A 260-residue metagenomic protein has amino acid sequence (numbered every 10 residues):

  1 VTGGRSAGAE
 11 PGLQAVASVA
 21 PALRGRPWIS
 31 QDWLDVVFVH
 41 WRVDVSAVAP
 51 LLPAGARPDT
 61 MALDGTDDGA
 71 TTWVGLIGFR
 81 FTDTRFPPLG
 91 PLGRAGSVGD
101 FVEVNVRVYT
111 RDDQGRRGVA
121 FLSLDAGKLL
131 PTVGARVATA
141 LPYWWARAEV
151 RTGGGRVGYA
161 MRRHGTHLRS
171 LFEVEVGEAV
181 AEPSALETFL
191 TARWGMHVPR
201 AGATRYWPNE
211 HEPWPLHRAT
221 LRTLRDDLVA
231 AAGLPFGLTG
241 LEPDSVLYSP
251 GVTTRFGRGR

Functional and structural regions predicted by a protein language model:
T2-P87, W214-H217, V229-R260: Hydrophobic, proline/glycine-rich low-complexity stretches
G3-S6, T82-G99, D125-A146: Alpha-helical membrane-targeting segments
V36, E103-R260: Internal, well-folded beta-alpha domain core
G69-Q114: Long, hydrophobic/aromatic-enriched structural stretches that serve as scaffold segments
